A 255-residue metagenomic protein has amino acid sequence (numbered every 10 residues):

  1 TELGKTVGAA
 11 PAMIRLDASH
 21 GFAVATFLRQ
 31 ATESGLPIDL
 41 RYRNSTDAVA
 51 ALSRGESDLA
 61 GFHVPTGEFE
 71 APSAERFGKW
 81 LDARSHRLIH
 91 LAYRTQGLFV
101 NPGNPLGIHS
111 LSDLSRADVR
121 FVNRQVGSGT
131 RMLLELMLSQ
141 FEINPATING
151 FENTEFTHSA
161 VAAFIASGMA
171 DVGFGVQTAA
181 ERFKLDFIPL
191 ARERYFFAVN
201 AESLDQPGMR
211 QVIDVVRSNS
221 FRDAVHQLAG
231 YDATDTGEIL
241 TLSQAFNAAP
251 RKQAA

Functional and structural regions predicted by a protein language model:
T1-S57, E75-H86, L106-L111, S139 (+1 more regions): N-terminal hydrophobic or amphipathic helices and topogenic motifs
A10-H20, S112-R131: Short loop->beta-strand "edge-of-pocket" segments that line small-molecule binding or catalytic clefts across diverse
T26-S34, L111-S112, R124, T130-F151: Ligand-binding cleft/hinge of the Venus flytrap
T46-A60, P65, T154-M169: Short helices/loops that flank or line small-molecule/ion binding pockets
H63-F77, A162-A191: A ligand-binding cleft/hinge motif common to bilobed small-molecule-binding domains
D82-T95, L185-D214, D235-L240: Periplasmic-binding protein-like
L91, V100-F121: Flexible hinge/capping segments at coil-to-helix
P102-H109, I143, E202-P207: Short helix-loop capping/hinge motifs at secondary-structure junctions, enriched in acidic/polar residues
